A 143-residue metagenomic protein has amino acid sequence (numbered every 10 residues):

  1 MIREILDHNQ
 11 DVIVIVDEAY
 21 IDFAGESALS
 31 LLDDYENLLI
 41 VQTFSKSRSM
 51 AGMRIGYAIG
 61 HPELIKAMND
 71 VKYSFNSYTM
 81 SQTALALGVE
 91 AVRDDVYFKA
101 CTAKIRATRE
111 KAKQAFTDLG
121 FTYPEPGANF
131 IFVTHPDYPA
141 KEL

Functional and structural regions predicted by a protein language model:
M1-V14, E18-M50: Active-site pre-lysine segment of PLP-dependent enzymes
Y20, S81, A128-N129: Residue-level "edge-of-site" marker
F23, A84, F132-V133: Short secondary-structure capping/turn micro-motifs that flank functional sites
L31-D34, Y57-I59, K141-E142: Short, hinge-like loop/turn segments at secondary-structure boundaries
N37-T117, F121-P124: PLP-dependent aminotransferase class I/II
T117-T122, F130-L143: Conserved C-terminal alpha-helix-loop-beta "cap" of PLP-dependent enzymes that closes/shapes the active-site mouth
